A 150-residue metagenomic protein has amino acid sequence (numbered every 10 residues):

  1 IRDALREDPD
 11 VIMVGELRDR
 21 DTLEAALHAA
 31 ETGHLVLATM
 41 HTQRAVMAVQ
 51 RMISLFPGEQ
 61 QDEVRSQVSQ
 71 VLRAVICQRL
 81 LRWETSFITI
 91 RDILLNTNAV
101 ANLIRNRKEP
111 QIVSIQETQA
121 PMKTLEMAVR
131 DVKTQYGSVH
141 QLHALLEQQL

Functional and structural regions predicted by a protein language model:
I1-L150: Short, flexible helix-loop junctions that flank or precede catalytic/ligand sites
